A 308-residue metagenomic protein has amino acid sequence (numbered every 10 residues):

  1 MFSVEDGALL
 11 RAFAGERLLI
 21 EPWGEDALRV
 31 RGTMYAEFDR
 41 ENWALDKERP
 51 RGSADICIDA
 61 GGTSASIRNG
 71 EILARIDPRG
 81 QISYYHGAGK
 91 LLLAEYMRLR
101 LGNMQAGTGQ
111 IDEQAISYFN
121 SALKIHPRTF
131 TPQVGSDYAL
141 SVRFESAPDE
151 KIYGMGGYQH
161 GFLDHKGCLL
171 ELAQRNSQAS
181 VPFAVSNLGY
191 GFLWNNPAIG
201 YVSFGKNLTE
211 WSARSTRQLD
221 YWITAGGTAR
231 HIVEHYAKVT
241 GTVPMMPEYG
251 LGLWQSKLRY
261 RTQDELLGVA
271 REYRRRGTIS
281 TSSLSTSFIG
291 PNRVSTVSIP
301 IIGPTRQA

Functional and structural regions predicted by a protein language model:
M1-T240, P244-G250, S256-L258, T262-R271: N-terminal accessory segment at the very beginning of proteins
P244-A308: Aromatic-lined carbohydrate-binding/catalytic grooves of carbohydrate-active enzymes
